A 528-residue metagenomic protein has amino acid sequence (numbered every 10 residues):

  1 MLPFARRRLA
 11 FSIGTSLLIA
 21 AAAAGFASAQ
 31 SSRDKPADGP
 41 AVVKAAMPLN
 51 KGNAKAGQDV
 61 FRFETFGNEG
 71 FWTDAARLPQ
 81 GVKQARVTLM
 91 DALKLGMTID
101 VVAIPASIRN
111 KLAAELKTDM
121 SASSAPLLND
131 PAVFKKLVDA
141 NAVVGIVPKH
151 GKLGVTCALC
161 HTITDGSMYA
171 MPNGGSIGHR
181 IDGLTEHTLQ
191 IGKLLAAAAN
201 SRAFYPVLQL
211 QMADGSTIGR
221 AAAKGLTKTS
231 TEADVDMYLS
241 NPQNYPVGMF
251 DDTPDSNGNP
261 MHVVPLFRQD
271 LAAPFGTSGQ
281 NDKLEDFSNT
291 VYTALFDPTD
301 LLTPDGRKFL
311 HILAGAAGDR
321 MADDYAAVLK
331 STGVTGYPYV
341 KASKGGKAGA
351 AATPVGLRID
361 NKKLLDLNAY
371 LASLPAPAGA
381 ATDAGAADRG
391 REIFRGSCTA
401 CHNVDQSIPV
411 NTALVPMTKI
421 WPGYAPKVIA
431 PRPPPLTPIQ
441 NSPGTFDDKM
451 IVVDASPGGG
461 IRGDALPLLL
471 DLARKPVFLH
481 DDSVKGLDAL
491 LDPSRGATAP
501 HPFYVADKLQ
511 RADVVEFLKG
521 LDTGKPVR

Functional and structural regions predicted by a protein language model:
M1-R7: N-terminal secretory signal peptides that target proteins for export/translocation
A5, I13-G14, D74: Terminal low-complexity, poorly structured segments
L9-F11, P435: Sequence-pattern detector for short linear motifs and compositional/periodic biases rather than a specific fold
S12-A23: Bacterial N-terminal signal peptides
G25-S28: Sec/Tat signal peptide C-region and signal peptidase I cleavage site
Q30-Q58, F63-A158, T162-N368, A372-G385 (+1 more regions): Electron-transfer interface patches adjacent to heme c in soluble/periplasmic c-type cytochromes and di-/multiheme
